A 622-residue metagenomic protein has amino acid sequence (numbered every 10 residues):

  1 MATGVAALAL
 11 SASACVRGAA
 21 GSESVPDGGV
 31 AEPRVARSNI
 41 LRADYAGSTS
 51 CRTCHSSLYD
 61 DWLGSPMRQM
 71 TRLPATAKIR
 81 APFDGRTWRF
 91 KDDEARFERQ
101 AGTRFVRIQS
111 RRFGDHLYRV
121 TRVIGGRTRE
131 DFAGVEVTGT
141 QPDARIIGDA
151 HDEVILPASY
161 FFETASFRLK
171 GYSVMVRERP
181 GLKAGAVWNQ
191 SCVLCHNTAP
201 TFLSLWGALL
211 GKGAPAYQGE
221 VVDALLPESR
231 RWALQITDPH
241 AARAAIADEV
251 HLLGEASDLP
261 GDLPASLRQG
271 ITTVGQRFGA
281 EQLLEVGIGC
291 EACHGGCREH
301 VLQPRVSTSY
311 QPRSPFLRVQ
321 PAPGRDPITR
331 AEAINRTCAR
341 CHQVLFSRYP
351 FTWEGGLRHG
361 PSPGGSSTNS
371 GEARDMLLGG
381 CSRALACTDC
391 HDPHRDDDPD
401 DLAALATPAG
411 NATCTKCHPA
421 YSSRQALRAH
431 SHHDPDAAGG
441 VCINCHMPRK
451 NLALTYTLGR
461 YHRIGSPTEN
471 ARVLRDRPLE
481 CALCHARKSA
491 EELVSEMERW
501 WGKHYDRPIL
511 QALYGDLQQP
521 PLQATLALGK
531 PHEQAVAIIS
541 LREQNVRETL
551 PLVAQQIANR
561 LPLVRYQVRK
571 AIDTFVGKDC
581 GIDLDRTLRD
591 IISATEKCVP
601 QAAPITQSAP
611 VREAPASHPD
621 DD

Functional and structural regions predicted by a protein language model:
A2-S13: Bacterial N-terminal signal peptides
C15-G18: Bacterial signal peptide processing site
E23-V35, T49, S57-G125, A133-E136 (+10 more regions): Primarily the internal scaffold of c-type cytochrome electron-transfer domains, especially repeated/multiheme c-type
I40-T53: Local sequence-structure signature of Cys/Sec-based thiol-disulfide redox active-site neighborhoods
P520-A524, P551-Q555, D583-L584: Buried hydrophobic core positions in alpha-solenoid tandem helical repeats
A537-I539, A554, V568-R569: Hydrophobic core positions within HEAT/HEAT-like alpha-solenoid repeats
L541-N545, I572-D579: Alpha-solenoid repeat junctions
R586-D622: Eukaryotic acidic, Ser/Thr-rich intrinsically disordered low-complexity regions
